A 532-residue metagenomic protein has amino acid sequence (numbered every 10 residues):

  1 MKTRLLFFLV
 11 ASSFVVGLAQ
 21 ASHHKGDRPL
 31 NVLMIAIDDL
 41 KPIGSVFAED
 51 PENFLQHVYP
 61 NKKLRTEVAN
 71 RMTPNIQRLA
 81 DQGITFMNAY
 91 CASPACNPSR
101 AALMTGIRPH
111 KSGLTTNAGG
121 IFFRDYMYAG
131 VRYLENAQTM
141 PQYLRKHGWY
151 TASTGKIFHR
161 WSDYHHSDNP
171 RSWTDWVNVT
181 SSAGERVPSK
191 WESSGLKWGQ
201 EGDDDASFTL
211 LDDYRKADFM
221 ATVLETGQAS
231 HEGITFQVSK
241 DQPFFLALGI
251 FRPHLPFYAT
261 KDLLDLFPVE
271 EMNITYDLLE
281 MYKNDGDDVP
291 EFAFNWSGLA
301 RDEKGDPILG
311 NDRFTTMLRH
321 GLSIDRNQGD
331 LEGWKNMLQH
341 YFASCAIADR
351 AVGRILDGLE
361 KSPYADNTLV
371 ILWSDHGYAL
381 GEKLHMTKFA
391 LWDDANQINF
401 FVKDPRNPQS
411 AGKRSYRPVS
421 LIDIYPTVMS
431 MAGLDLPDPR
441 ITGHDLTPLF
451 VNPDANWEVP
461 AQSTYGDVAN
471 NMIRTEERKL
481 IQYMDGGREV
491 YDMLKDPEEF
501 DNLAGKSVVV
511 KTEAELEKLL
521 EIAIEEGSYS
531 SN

Functional and structural regions predicted by a protein language model:
H23-L30, I37, P42, T85 (+5 more regions): Long, internal low-complexity/basic segments
R28, L64-T73, Y90-P94, A129-A137 (+7 more regions): A short beta-strand-to-alpha-helix junction
V32-L40, K156, F245-L248, I398-F401 (+3 more regions): A short aromatic-rich beta-strand->coil structural motif
K41-Q138, Y143-W149, D163: Active-site segment of extracytoplasmic enzymes that catalyze sulfate/phosphate-ester chemistry
A48-F54, D357-K413, S420: Histidine-centered active-site microenvironments of extracellular/periplasmic hydrolases and transferases
L114-A152, I157-L264, P268, R319-E332: Formylglycine-dependent
Y214-E232, D325-T368, A523: A long, amphipathic alpha-helix that forms part of the scaffold/cap immediately adjacent to metal-dependent active
F219, A229-S230, H376-E382, S410 (+4 more regions): C-terminal cap/loop subdomain of S1 sulfatases and analogous C-terminal strand-loop tails that border
